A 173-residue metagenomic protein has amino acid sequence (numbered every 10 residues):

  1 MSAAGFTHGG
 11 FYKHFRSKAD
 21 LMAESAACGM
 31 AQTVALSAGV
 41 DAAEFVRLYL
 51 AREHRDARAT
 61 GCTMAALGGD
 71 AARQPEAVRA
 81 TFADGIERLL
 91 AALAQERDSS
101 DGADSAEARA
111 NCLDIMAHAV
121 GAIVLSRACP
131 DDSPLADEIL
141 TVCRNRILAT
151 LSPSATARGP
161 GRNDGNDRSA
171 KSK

Functional and structural regions predicted by a protein language model:
M1-D20: Helix-turn-helix
E24, C28, R88, A117-G121: Short, residue-level hotspots on alpha-helical faces of the histone-fold and other alpha-helical interaction modules
E24, Q32-G61: Hydrophobic alpha-helical connector segments
A27, A43-R55, G69, L113 (+3 more regions): Amphipathic alpha-helical segments that line or abut small-molecule/effector binding pockets and mediate allosteric
D56-A83: Amphipathic alpha-helical segments used for helix-helix packing
E76-A83, R97-A155, N163-N166, K171-K173: Hydrophobic/aromatic-rich alpha-helical bundle segments in the mid-to-C-terminal region
G85-E96: Active-site oxyanion/phosphate-handling segment shared across diverse enzymes
